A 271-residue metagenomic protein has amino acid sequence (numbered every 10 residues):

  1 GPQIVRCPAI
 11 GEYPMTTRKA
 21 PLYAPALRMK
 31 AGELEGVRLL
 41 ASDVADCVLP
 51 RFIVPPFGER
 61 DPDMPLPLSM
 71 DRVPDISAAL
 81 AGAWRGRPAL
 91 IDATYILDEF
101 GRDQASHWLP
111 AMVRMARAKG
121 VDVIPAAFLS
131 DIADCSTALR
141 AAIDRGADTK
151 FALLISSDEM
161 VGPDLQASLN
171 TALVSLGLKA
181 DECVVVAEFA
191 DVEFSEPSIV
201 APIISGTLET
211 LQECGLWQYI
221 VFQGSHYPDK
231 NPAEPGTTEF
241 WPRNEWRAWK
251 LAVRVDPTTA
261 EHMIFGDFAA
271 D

Functional and structural regions predicted by a protein language model:
G1-I132, Q218-F222, D229-D271: Alpha/beta catalytic barrel-like cores
L109-A269: Eukaryote-skewed repeat-based solenoidal scaffolds used as protein-protein interaction platforms, primarily
